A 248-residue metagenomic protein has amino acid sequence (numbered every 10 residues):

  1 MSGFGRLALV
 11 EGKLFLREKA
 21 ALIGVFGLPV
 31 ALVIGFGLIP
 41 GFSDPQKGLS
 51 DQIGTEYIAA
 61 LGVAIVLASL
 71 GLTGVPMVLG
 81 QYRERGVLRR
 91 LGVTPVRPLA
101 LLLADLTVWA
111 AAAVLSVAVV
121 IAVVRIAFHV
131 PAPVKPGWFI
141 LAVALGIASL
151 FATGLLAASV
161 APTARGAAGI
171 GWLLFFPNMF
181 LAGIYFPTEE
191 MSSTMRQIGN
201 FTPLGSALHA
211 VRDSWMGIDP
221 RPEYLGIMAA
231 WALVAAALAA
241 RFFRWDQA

Functional and structural regions predicted by a protein language model:
G3, L7, E11-R85, L99 (+8 more regions): Transmembrane helix-boundary elements of multi-pass transport/secretion proteins, especially ABC-type permease modules
G5, L9-L16, A20, N178 (+3 more regions): Membrane-interacting alpha-helical segments
E11, L22, I34, I121-I126 (+5 more regions): Alpha-helical transmembrane segments of multipass membrane proteins
G27, G35-S43, A158-F201: Transmembrane helix segments
G37-G41, Q81, R90, T94 (+8 more regions): Transmembrane helix-loop junction
R90-L99, P203: Short helix-to-coil transition segments within interhelical loops that connect adjacent transmembrane helices
L150-T163, A240: Transmembrane-helix boundary motif in ABC transporter permease subunits
I184-G226: Terminal transmembrane helical anchor/hairpin motif
